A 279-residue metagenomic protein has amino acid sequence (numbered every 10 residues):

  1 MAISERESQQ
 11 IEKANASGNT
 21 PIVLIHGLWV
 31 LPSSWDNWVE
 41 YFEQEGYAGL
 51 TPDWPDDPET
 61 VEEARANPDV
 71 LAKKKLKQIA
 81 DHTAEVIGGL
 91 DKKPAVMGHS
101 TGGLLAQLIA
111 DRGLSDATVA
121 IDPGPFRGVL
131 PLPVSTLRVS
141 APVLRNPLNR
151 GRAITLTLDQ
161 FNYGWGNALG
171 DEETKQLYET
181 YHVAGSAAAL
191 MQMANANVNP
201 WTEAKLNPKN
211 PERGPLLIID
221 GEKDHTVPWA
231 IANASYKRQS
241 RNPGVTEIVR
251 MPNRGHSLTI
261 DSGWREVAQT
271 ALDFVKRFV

Functional and structural regions predicted by a protein language model:
Q10, A14-E63: Short, surface-exposed "cap/lid" segments of acyl-processing enzymes
A48-L50, N233-S257: Catalytic histidine neighborhood in serine/cysteine hydrolases with alpha/beta-hydrolase-type architecture
M97-G102, A106: Gly/Ala-rich beta-loop-alpha elbow adjacent to hydrolase catalytic centers
S115-R150, A189-V198: Flexible "cap/lid" loop of the alpha/beta hydrolase fold
T136-T180, A184, A188-L190: Helix-rich cap/lid subdomain of alpha/beta-hydrolase
E212, I218-D220, D224: Short beta-strand/loop motif that positions the catalytic acidic residue of the alpha/beta-hydrolase fold
H225-A234: Conserved alpha/beta-hydrolase "acid-adjacent" motif
V245-V279: Catalytic active-site module of serine/aspartate enzymes centered on a nucleophile-bearing elbow/loop
